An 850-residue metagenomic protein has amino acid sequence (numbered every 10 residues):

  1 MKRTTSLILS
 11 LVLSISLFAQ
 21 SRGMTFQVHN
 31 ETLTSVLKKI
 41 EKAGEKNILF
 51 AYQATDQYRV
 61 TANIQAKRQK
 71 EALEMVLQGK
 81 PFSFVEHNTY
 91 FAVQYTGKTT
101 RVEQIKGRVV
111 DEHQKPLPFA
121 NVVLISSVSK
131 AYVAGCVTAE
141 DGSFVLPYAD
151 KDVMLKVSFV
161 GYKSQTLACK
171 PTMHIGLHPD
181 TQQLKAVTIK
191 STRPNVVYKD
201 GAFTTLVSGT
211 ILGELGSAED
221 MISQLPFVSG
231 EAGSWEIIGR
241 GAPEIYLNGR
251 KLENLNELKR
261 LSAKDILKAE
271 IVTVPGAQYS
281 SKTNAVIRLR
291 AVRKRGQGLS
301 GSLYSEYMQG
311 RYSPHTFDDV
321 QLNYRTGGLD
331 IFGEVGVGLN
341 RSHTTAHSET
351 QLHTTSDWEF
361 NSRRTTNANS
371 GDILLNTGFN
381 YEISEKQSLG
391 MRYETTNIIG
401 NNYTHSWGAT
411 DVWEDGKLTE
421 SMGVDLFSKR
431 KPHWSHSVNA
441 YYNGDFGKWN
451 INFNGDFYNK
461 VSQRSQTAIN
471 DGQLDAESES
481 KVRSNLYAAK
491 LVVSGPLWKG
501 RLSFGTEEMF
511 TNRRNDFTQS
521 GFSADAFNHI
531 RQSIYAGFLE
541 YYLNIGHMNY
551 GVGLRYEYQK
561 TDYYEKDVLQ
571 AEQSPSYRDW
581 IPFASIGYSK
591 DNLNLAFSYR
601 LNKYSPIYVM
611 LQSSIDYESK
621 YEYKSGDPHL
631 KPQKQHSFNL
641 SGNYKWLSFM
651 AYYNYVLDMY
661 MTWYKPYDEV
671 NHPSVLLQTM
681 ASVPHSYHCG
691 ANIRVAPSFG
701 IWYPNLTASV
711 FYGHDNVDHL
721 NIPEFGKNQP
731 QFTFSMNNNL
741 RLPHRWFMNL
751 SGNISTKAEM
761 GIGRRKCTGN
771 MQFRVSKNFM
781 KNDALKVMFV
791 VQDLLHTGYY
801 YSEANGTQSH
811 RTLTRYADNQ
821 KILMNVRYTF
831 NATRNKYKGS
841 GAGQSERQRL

Functional and structural regions predicted by a protein language model:
F18-R101, S129-V137, P194-K199, A232-E244: N-terminal export/assembly leaders
L77-S83, V128-A131, M154-A168, T192: A short, solvent-exposed loop/turn motif at the edges and junctions of modular extracellular/periplasmic domains
A92-T96, P171-P179, A186, A218-M221 (+4 more regions): N-terminal periplasmic accessory domains that precede and gate Gram-negative outer-membrane beta-barrel machines
V145-P147, Q224, R250-G276: Short acidic/polar hinge/loop motifs at secondary-structure boundaries that mediate gating or recognition
S280-I287, R295-A346, S370-I373: Outer-membrane beta-barrel translocator/receptor signature
L374-G400, M422-K566, G587-A596, S648-A651 (+1 more regions): Face-selective signature of the C-terminal outer-membrane beta-barrel domain
L486-K490, I534-A536, S625, K631 (+4 more regions): Outer membrane beta-barrel strand-and-loop segments of large Gram-negative receptors, especially TonB-dependent
I530, E572-P575, K603-L657, L676-G690 (+1 more regions): Outer-membrane beta-barrel signature, preferentially recognizing the C-terminal barrel domain of Gram-negative
